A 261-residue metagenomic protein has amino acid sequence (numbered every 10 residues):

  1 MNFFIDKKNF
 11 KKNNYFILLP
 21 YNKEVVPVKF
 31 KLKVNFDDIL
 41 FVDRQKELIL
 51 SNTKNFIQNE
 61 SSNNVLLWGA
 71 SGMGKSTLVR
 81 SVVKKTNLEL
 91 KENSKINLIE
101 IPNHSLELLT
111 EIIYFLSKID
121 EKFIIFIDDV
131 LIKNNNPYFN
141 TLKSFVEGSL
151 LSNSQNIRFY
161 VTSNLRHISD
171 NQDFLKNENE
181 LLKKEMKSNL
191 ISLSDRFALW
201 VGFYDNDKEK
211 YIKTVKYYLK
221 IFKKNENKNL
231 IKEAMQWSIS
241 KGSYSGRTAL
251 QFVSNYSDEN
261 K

Functional and structural regions predicted by a protein language model:
M1-P27: Interdomain "pre-motor" coupling segment immediately N-terminal to P-loop NTPase/helicase cores
N2-K12, W200, Y204-K261: C-terminal alpha-helical "lid" subdomain
E24-L48: Dynamic helix-loop-helix/coil hinge segments at AAA+ ATPase domain boundaries and subdomain interfaces
R44-Q58: Pre-Walker A adenine-sensing motif
E47-L50, E89-D120, N136-N140: Short glycine-rich substrate-engagement loop in P-loop NTPases that contacts/grips substrate
N59-R80: Walker A/P-loop nucleotide-binding motif
K118, N134-N177: Conserved catalytic/switch belt of AAA+ P-loop NTPases
S163, N179-I191, A198-K210: Conserved AAA+ ATPase "SRH/arginine-finger" region at the nucleotide-binding site
